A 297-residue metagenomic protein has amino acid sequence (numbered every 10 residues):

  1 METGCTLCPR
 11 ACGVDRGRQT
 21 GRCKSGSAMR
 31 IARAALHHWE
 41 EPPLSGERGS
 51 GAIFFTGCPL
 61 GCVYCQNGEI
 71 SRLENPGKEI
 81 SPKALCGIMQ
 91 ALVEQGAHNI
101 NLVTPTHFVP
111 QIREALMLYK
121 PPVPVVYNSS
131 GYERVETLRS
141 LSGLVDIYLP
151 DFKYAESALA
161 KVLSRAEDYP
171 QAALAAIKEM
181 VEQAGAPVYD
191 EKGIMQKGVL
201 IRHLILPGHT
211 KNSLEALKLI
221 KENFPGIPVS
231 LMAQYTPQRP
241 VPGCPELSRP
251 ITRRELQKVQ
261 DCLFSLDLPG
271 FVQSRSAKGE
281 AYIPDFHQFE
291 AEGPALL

Functional and structural regions predicted by a protein language model:
M1-P59, V63, N67-E74, F286: N-terminal [4Fe-4S]-dependent radical SAM core
M1-T20, V181, G185-L297: Auxiliary Fe-S-binding modules of radical SAM enzymes
I31-A52, G87-T104, L268: Short Fe-S-cluster ligation motifs
G51, L60, P82-A91, P187: Short, charged beta->alpha transition segments
V63-N67, L73-K78, I112-A115, T137-L138: Short, conserved acidic/polar surface loops in the N-terminal third of protein domains
E69-N99: Conserved alpha-helical substructure of the radical SAM core
G77, R165, S248-I251: Pocket-edge positions in alpha/beta enzyme catalytic cores
G87-E246: Conserved AdoMet/S-adenosylmethionine-binding subsite of the radical SAM
